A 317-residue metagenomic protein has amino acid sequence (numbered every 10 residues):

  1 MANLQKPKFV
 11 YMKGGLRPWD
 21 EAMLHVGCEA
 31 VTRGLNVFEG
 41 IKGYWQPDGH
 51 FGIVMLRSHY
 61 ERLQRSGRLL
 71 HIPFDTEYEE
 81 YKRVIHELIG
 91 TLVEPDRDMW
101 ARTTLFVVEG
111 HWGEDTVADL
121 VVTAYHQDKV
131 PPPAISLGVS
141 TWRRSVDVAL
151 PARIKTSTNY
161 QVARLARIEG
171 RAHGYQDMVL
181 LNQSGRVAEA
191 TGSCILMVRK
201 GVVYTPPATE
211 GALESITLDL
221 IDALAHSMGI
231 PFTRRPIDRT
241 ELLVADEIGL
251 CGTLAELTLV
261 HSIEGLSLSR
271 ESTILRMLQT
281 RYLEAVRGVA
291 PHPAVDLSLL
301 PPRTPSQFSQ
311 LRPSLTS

Functional and structural regions predicted by a protein language model:
M1-D75, E80-E87, H111-S317: Helix-start/capping segments and mature chain N-termini
K82-G110: Short, acidic/charged, Gly/Pro-enriched secondary-structure junctions
